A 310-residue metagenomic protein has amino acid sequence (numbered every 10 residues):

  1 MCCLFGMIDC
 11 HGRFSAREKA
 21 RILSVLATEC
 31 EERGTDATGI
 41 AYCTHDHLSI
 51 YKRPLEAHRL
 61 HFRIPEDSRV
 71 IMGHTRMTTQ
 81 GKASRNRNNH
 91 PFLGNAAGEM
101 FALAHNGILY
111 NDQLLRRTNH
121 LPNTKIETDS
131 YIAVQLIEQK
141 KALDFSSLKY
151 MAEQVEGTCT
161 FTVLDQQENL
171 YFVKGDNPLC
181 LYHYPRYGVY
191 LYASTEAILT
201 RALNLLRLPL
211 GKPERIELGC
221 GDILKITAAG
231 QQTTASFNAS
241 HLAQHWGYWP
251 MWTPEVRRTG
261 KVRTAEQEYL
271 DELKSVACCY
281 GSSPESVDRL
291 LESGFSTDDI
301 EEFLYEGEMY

Functional and structural regions predicted by a protein language model:
M1-Y310: Conserved short alpha-helical segments that host acidic/polar catalytic motifs at enzyme active sites
